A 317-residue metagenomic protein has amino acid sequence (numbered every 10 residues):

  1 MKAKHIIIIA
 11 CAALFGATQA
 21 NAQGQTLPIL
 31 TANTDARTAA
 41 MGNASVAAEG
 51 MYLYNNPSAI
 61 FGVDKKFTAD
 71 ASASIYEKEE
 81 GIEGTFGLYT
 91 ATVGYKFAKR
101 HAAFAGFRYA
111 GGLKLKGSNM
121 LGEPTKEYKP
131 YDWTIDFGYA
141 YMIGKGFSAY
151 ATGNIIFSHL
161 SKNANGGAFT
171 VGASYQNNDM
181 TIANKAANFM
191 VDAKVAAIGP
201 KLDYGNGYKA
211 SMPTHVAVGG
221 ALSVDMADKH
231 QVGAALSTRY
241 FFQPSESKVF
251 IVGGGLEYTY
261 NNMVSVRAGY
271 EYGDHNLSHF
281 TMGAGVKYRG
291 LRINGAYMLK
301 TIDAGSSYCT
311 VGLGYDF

Functional and structural regions predicted by a protein language model:
M1-K2: N-terminal secretory signal peptides that target proteins for export/translocation
H5-L14: Sec-dependent N-terminal signal peptides
A17-A22: Sec/Tat signal peptide C-region and signal peptidase I cleavage site
Q23-F317: Subset of outer-membrane beta-barrel
